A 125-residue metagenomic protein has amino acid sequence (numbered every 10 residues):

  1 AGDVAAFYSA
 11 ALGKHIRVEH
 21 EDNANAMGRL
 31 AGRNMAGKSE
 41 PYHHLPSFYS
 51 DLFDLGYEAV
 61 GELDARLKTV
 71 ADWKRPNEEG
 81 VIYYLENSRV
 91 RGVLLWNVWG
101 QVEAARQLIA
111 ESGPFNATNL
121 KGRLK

Functional and structural regions predicted by a protein language model:
A1: Generic enzyme active-site microenvironment
V4-Q101: Mid-to-C-terminal Rossmann-like scaffold of FAD/NAD(P)H-dependent oxidoreductases
M35, I109-S112, L124: Alpha-helix boundary/capping residues
F48, P114-K125: Cysteine/selenocysteine-centered motifs that mediate thiol-based redox chemistry or coordinate metal-sulfur cofactors
L55, Q107, G122: Charged/polar, solvent-exposed surface patches and flexible loops
V98-T118: A short, polar/charged loop-to-alpha-helix boundary motif
